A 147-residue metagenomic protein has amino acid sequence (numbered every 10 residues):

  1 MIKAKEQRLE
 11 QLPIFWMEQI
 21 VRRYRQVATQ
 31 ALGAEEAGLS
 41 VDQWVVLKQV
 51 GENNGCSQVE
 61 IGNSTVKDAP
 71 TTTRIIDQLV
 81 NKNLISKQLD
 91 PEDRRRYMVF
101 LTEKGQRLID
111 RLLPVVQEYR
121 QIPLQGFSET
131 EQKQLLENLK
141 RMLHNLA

Functional and structural regions predicted by a protein language model:
M1-E35: N-terminal leader segment of winged-helix/HTH proteins
M1-R8, T130-A147: C-terminal regulatory/oligomerization modules of transcriptional regulators
I20, Y24-V27, A31, T65 (+2 more regions): Alpha-helical linker/hinge and terminal dimerization helices associated with HTH transcriptional regulators
R22, Q26-D68: N-terminal helix-turn-helix DNA-binding core of bacterial DNA-binding proteins
E36-S40, T73-R74, Q78, S128: Short glycine/proline-centered loop/turn elements that form peptide/ligand docking sites
Q58-V59, P70, D77, Y97: Residues within helix-turn-helix
D77-E137: Charged, amphipathic alpha-helical coiled-coil/dimerization segments
